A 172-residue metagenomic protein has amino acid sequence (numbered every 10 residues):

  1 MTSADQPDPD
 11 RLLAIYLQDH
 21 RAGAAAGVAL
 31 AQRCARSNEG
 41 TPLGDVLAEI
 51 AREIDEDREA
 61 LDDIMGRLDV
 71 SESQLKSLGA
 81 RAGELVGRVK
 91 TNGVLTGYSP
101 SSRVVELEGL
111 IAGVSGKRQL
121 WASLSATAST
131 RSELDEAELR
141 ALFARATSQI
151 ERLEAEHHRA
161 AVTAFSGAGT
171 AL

Functional and structural regions predicted by a protein language model:
M1-P7, A171-L172: Actinobacteria-biased recognition of intrinsically disordered, low-complexity terminal regions
Q6-E39, V105-A128: Alpha-helical bundle segments that constitute or directly flank the non-heme di-iron/ferroxidase center
D10-R21, G44-A51, E72-G79, P100-V114 (+1 more regions): Amphipathic, non-membrane alpha-helical segments in soluble helical-bundle scaffolds
L17-A31, L47-L61, A82-V89, L110-K117 (+1 more regions): Alpha-helical transition-metal enzyme core signature, strongest for iron centers
R33-D45, L68-D69, S123-R140: Inter-helical turn/loop segments and adjacent helix faces that build the functional surface of alpha-helical bundle
L68-P100: Carboxylate-rich helix-loop segments that flank metal/cofactor sites and access channels in metalloenzymes
L110-L172: Preference for long, well-ordered alpha-helical segments
